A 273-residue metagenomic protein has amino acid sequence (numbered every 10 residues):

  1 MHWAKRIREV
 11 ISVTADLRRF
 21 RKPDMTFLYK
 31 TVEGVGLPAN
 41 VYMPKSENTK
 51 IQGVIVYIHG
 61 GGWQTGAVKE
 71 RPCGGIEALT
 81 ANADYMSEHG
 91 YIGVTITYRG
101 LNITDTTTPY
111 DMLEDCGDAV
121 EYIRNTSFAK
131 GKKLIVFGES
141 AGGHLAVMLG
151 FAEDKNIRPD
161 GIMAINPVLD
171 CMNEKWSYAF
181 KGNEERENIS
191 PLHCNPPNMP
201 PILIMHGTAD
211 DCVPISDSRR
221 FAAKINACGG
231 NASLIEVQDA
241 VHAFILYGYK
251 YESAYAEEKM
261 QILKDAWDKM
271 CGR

Functional and structural regions predicted by a protein language model:
W3-K50: N-terminal cap/lid segment of alpha/beta-hydrolase-fold proteins
N48-I51, G61-D105: Short substrate-entry loop that stabilizes the transition state in hydrolases
I58-G60, H206: The conserved beta1-alpha1 loop
A78, N82, T107-S127: Alpha/beta-hydrolase active-site loop
D118-F180: Primarily recognizes the serine-hydrolase "nucleophile elbow" in alpha/beta-hydrolase and SGNH/GDSL folds
N198, I204-H206, D210: Short beta-strand/loop motif that positions the catalytic acidic residue of the alpha/beta-hydrolase fold
D211-D217: Conserved alpha/beta-hydrolase "acid-adjacent" motif
R219, C228-R273: C-terminal catalytic histidine-bearing segment of alpha/beta-hydrolase fold enzymes
